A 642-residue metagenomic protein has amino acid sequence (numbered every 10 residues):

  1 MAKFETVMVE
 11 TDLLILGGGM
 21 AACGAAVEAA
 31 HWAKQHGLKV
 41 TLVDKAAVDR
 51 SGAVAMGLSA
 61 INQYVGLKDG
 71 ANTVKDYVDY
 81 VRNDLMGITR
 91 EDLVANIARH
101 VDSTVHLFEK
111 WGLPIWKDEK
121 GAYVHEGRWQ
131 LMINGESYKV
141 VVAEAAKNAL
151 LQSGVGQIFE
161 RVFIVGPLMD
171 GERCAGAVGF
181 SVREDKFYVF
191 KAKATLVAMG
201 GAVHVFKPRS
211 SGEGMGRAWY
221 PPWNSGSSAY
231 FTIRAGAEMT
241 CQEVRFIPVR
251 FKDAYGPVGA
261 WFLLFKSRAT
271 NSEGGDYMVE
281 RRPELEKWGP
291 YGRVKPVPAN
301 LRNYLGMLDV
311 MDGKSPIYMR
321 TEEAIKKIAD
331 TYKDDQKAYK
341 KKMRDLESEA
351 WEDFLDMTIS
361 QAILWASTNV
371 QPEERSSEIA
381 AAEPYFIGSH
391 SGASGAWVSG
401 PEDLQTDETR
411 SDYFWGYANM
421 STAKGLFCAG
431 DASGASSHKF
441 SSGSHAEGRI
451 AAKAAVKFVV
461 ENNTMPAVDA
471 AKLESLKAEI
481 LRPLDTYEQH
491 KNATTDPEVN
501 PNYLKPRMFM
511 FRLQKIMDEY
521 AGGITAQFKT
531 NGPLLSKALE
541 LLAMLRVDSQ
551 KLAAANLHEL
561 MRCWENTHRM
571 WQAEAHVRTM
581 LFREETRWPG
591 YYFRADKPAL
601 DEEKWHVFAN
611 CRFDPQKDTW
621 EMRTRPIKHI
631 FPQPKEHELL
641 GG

Functional and structural regions predicted by a protein language model:
M1-L13: Extreme N-terminal leader/targeting segments of oxidoreductases
M8-T11, E184-A194: Core beta-strand elements of the Rossmann-like FAD/NAD(P) dinucleotide-binding domain in flavoenzyme oxidoreductases
L13-T41: N-terminal Rossmann-like FAD-binding beta1-loop-alpha1 element of flavoenzymes
A33-M56: Glycine-rich FAD pyrophosphate-binding loop
I61-I97: Glycine-rich active-site loop/strand segments that organize a redox cofactor
K110-V165, R173, Q242-H438, A521-G642: Mobile, glycine/GP-rich and aromatic-enriched active-site lid/loop segments adjacent to catalytic centers
V197-G256, S441-A454: Glycine-rich loop(s) and the adjacent beta-strand/alpha-helix scaffold that form part
V460-A555: Long, amphipathic alpha-helical stalk/connector segments used for oligomerization, subunit docking, or mechanical
